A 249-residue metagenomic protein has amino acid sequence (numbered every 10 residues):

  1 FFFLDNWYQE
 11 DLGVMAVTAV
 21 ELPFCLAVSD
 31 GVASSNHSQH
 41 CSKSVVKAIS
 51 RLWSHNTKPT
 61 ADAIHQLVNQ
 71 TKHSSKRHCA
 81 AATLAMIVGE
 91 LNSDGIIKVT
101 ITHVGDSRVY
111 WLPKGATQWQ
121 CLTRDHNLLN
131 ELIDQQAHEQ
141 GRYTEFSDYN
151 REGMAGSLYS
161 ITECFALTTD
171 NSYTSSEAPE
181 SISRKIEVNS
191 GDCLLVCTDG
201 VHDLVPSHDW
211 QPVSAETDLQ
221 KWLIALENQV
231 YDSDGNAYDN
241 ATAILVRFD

Functional and structural regions predicted by a protein language model:
F1-D249: PP2C/PPM-type serine/threonine phosphatase catalytic domain
